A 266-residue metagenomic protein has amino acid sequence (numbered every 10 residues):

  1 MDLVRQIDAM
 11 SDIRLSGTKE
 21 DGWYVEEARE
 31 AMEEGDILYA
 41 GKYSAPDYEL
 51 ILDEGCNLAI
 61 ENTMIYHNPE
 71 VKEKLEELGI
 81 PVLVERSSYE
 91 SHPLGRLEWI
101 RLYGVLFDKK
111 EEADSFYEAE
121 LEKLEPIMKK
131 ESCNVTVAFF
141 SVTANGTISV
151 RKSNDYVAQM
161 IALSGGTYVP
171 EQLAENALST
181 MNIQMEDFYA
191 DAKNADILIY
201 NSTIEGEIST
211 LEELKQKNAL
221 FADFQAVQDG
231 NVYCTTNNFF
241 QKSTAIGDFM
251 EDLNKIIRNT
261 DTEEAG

Functional and structural regions predicted by a protein language model:
M1-I65: A short, structured surface patch at a secondary-structure boundary
M1-L3, D21-W23, A45-P46, L58-N68 (+6 more regions): Solvent-exposed loop/turn segments at secondary-structure junctions within structured extracellular/periplasmic domains
M1-Q6, E111-S164: Basic- and aromatic-lined ligand-binding clefts that recognize polyanionic substrates
T18-A28, G41, H67-E70, E85-L102 (+1 more regions): Extracytoplasmic ligand-binding site segments that recognize negatively charged/polar headgroups
G41-P46, N62-P69, E90-L97, E111-D114 (+5 more regions): Soluble non-cytosolic domains of exported or imported proteins
P46-C56, I183-N194: Short helices/loops that flank or line small-molecule/ion binding pockets
E90-E118, I197-G266: Structured C-terminal subdomain patch of bacterial secreted/periplasmic proteins
V157-S179, I199-S202: His/Asp/Glu-enriched short active-site or ligand-binding loop at hydrolase and phosphoryl-transfer sites
